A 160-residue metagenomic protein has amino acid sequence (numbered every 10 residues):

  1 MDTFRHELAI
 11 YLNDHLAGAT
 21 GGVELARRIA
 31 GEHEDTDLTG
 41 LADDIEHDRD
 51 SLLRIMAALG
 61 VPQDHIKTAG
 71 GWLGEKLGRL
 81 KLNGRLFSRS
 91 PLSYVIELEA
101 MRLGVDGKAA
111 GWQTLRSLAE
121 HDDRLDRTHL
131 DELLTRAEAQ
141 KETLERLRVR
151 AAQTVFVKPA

Functional and structural regions predicted by a protein language model:
M1-I10, W72-R79, L86, D131 (+2 more regions): Terminal, compositionally biased segments
T3-H33, Y94-A119: Alpha-helical bundle segments that constitute or directly flank the non-heme di-iron/ferroxidase center
F4-D14, D37, A58-V61, H65 (+3 more regions): Non-transmembrane, amphipathic alpha-helical segments
L12-A26, L38-L52, L73-L80, M101-K108 (+1 more regions): Alpha-helical transition-metal enzyme core signature, strongest for iron centers
R27-A30, L53, A57-G60, K81 (+2 more regions): A structural signal for long alpha-helical coiled-coils and helix-turn connectors that form the cytosolic signaling
E32-D43, L53-W72: Hydrophobic/aromatic-rich structural module bridging two neighboring secondary-structure elements via a short loop
L59-P91: Carboxylate-rich helix-loop segments that flank metal/cofactor sites and access channels in metalloenzymes
G104-A160: Preference for long, well-ordered alpha-helical segments
